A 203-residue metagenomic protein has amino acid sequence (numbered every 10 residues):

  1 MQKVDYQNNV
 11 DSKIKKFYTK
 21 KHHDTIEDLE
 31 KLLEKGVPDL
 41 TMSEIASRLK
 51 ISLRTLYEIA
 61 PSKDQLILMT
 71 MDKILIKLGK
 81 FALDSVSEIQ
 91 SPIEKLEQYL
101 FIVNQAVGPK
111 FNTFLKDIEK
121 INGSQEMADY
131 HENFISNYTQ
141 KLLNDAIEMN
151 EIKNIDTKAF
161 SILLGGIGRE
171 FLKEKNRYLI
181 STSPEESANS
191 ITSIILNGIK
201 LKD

Functional and structural regions predicted by a protein language model:
M1-S12, Q140-M149, K173, R177-D203: C-terminal peripheral helix-coil segments that are non-catalytic and often amphipathic
K13-T25: Short, Lys/Arg-enriched anionic-surface-contact patches
K20, D28, L32-Q65, M69: Helix-turn-helix
M42, M71-G79: Short, basic, alpha-helical segments at the C-terminal edge of helix-turn-helix-like DNA-binding modules
M69, A82-P109, F160-L164: Hydrophobic alpha-helical connector segments
I76, G123-M149, K158-I162, E170-K173: Amphipathic alpha-helical packing segments from all-alpha helical-bundle domains
I93-E94, Y130-H131, I147-G165, T182-E186 (+1 more regions): All-alpha amphipathic helical-bundle segments outside canonical DNA-binding/catalytic cores that form hydrophobic
K95-E126, F171-K173: Amphipathic alpha-helical segments used for helix-helix packing
